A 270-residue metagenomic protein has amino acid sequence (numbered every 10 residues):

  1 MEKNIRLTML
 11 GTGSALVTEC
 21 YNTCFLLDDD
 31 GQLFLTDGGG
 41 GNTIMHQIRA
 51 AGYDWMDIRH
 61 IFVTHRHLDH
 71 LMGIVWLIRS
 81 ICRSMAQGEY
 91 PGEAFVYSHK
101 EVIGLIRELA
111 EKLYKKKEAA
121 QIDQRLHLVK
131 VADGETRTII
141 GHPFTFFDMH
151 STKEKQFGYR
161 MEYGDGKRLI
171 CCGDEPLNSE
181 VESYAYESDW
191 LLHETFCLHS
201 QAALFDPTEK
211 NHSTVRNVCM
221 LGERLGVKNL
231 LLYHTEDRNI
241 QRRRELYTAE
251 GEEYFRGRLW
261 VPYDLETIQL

Functional and structural regions predicted by a protein language model:
E2-A51, K155-G173, W190: Conserved beta-strand hairpin/beta-sheet module of binuclear metal-dependent hydrolase folds, prominently
A15, L68, V96, V102-I103 (+1 more regions): Short histidine/acidic/glycine/proline-rich micro-motifs that form metal- and phosphate-coordinating active-site loops
V17-E19, K130-S200: Active-site-proximal loop/helix segment associated with metal-binding centers of metalloenzymes
L35-G39, R59-D69, G73, H99 (+4 more regions): Active-site neighborhood of phospho(di)ester-bond hydrolases with catalytic His/Asp-centered motifs
N42-A94: Active-site metal-binding motif and surrounding structural segment of the metallo-beta-lactamase
L77, I81-F95, K155-F157, E162-Y163 (+1 more regions): P-loop/Walker A phosphate-binding loop and immediately adjacent motor/lid segment at beta-alpha junctions
Y90-K155, E252, W260, D264: Metallo-beta-lactamase
P176-L265: Cap/insert and terminal regions of metallo-dependent hydrolase folds
